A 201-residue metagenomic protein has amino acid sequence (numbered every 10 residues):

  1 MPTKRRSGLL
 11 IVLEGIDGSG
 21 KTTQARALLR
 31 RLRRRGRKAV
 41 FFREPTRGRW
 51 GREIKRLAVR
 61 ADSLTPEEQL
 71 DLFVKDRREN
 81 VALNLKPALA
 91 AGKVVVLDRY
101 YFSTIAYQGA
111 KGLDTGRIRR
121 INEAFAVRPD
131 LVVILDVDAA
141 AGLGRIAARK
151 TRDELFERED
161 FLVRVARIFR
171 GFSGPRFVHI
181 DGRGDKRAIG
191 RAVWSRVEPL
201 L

Functional and structural regions predicted by a protein language model:
P2-K4, L29, A140-L201: NTP-dependent small-molecule kinase module
L13: Hydrophobic anchor at the beta1->P-loop junction of P-loop NTPases
I16: P-loop (Walker A) phosphate-binding loop of NTP-binding proteins
S19: ATP-binding Walker
T22: Walker A/P-loop
R37-A124: ATP-dependent small-molecule kinase phosphotransfer cores that center on conserved nucleotide phosphate-binding segments
R99, T104-R167: A glycine- and Lys/Arg-enriched "phosphate-lid" helix/loop adjacent to the NTP-binding pocket of small-molecule kinases
